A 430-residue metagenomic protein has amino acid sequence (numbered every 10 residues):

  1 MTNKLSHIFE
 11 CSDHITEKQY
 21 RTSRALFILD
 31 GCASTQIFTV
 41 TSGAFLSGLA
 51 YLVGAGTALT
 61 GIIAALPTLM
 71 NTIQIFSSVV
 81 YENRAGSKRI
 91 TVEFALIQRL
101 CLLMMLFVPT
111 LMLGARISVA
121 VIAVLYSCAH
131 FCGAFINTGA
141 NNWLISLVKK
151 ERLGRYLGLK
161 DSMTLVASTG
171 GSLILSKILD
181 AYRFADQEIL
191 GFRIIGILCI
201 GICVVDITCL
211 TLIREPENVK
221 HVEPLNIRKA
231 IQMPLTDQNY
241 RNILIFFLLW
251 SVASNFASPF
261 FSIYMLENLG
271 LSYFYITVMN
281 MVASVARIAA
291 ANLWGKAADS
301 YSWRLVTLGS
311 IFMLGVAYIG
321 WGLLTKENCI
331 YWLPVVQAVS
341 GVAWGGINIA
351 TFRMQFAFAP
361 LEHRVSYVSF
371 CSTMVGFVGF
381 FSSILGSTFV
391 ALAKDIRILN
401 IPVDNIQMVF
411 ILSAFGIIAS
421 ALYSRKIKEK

Functional and structural regions predicted by a protein language model:
T2-Q74, S78-Y81, K88, V92 (+3 more regions): Helix-loop boundary and gating motifs at the non-cytosolic
T2-S6, I73, L106-T110, I200-I213 (+1 more regions): Multi-pass alpha-helical transporter architecture, strongest for 12-TM Major Facilitator/SLC carriers used
C32, C101-L102, R116-I136, I330-I347: Hydrophobic core of transmembrane alpha-helices in multi-pass small-molecule transporters, especially MFS/SLC-type
I73-R89, L179, A290-W303, V390: Helix-to-loop junctions at the C-terminal end of transmembrane segments in multipass secondary transporters
N83-L100, L159, D299-I311: Cytoplasmic membrane-interface "Motif A"-like loop-to-helix N-cap segments of 12-TM Major Facilitator Superfamily
L96-R116, F312-E327: C-terminal ends and interior cores of transmembrane alpha-helices in multi-pass membrane transporters/permeases
G133-V148, G346-P360: Intracellular juxtamembrane helix-capping segments at the cytosolic ends of symmetry-related transmembrane helices
L179-I200, V390-F415: A membrane-interface helix-boundary motif in multi-pass transporters
